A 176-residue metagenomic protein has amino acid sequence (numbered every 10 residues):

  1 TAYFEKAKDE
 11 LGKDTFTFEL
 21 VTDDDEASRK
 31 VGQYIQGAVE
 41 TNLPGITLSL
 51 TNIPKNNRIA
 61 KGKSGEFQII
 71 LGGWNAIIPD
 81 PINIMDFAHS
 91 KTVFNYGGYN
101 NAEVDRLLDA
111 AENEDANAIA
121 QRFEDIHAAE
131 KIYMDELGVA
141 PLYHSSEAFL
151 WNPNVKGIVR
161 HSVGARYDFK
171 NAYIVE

Functional and structural regions predicted by a protein language model:
T1, D9-D14, K61-G65, D86-E114 (+1 more regions): Short, solvent-exposed loop/beta-turn-alpha elements that line the ligand-binding surface or hinge of extracytoplasmic
T1-G37, A128, V175-E176: Append "and occasionally in soluble cytosolic enzymes with long acidic Gly/Pro-rich linkers
A2, A27-A38, N57, K61 (+5 more regions): Extracytoplasmic/secreted proteins, especially bacterial periplasmic and envelope-associated proteins
F4-L11, V39-L43, E66, W74 (+2 more regions): Sec/Tat-exported extracytoplasmic proteins
F18-V21, L48-T51, Q68-G73, M134 (+1 more regions): Structural recognition of the beta-strand scaffold that forms the well-ordered cores of secreted hydrolase catalytic
D24-S28, K55-N57, N75-P79, E147-L150: Solvent-exposed loop/turn segments at secondary-structure junctions within structured extracellular/periplasmic domains
T41-H89, V93, D125: Periplasmic binding protein-like
A116-S146: Ligand-binding clefts/hinges and TM-proximal coupling segments of bilobed small-molecule sensing domains
